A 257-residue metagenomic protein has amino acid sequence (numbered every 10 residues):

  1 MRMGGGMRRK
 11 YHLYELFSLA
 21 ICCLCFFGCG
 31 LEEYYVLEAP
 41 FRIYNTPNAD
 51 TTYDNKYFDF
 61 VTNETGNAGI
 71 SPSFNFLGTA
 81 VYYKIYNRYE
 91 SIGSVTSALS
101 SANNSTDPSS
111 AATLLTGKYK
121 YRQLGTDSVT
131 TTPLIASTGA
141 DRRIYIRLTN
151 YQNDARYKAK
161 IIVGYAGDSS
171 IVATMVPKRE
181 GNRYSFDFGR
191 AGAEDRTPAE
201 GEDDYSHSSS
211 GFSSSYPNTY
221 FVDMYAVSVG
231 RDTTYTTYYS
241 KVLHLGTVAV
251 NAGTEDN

Functional and structural regions predicted by a protein language model:
M1-L31: Sec-dependent bacterial lipoprotein signal peptides
G30-S73, T234-N257: Pro/Thr/Ser/Gly-rich low-complexity, intrinsically disordered linker/stalk tracts
F58-F60, V81, M224: Hydrophobic beta-strand residues in large extracellular and virion-surface proteins
T65, Y86, V227-V229: Generic structural motif
N75-P217: Recognizes extended acidic, P/S/T-rich segments that occur within or adjacent to Ig-like beta-sandwich modules
R88-S91, D232, N257: Eukaryotic short linear interaction motifs
Y121, G125, S206-A249: Beta-strand-rich modules
